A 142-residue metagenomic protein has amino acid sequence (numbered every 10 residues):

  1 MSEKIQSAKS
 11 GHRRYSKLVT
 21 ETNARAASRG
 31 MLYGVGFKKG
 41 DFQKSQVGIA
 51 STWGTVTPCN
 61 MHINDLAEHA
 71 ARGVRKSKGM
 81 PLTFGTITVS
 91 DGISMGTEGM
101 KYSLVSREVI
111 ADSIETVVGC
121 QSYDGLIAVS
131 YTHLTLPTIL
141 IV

Functional and structural regions predicted by a protein language model:
S2-Y33, F37-D41: N-terminal amphipathic/basic leader segments beginning at the initiator methionine
A8-S16, V47-G54, T88-M100: Gly-rich Lys/Arg/Thr-decorated short loops/hinges at beta-loop-alpha junctions or inter-strand turns that position
R29-Y33, M80-I127: Glycine-rich oxoanion-binding loops at beta->alpha junctions
G36-G48, T116-Q121: Glycine-rich phosphate/diphosphate-binding loops that line cofactor/substrate pockets in enzymes
G40, V56-T83: Glycine-rich phosphate/diphosphate-binding loop of Rossmann-like nucleotide-binding domains
A50, I127-Y131: Short beta-strand segments
P58-N64, G92-M100, L134: Short acidic, glycine/serine/threonine-rich loops at helix termini
T132-T138: Conserved small/polar residues in nucleotide/adenosyl-binding loops
